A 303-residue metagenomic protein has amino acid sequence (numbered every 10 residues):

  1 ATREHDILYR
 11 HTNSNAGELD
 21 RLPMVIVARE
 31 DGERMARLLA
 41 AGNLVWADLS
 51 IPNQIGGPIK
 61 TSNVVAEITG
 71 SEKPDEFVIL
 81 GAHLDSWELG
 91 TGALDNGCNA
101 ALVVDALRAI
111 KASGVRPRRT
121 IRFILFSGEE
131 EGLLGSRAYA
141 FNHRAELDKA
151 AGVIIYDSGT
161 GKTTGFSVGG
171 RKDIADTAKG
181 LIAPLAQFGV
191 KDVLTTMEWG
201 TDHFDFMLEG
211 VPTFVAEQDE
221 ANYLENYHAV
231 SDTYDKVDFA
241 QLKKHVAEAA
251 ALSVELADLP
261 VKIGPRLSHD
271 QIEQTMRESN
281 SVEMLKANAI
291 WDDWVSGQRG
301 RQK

Functional and structural regions predicted by a protein language model:
A1-R3: A conserved hydrophobic secondary-structure block that centers on an alpha-helix together with its immediately flanking
R10-A93, D105-A112, R118, F141: Soluble metallo-hydrolase cores and metallopeptidase-like ectodomains found primarily in the secretory/periplasmic
N13-A16, L22-E33, A40, K73 (+2 more regions): Metal-dependent peptidase/peptidase-like ectodomains
M24-I26, R108, L224-M284, N288 (+1 more regions): His/Asp/Glu-rich mid-to-C-terminal helical/loop segments that flank catalytic regions of hydrolases
R37-A40, L44, R108-V115, F141-A145 (+4 more regions): Sec-exported extracytoplasmic/periplasmic mature domains
V78-G81, R118-S127, G152-I155: Beta-strand segments within the central parallel beta-sheet cores of soluble alpha/beta enzyme folds
L89-N99, T195, D235-D238: Alpha-helix N-cap/helix-initiation motif
R108-L134: Short helix-loop-beta-strand segments that form the rim/entrance of peptidase-like active sites
